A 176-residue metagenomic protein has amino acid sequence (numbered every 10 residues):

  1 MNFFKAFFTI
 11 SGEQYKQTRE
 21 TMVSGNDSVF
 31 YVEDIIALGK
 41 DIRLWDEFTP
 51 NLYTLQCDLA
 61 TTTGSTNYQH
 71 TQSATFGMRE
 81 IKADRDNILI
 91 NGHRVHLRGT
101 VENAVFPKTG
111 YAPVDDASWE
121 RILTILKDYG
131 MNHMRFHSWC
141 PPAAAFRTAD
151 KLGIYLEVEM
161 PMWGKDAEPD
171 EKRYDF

Functional and structural regions predicted by a protein language model:
M1-H137, F146-T148, L152-L156: Secreted/periplasmic carbohydrate-active enzymes, especially glycoside hydrolases
F106-T109, K165-P169: A short acidic, helix-capping loop that chelates divalent metal ions and anchors anionic groups
S138-P142, M160-G164: Active-site-proximal loop/turn and secondary-structure-junction residues that shape catalytic pockets, frequently
K151-G153, E168-F176: Active-site neighborhood of glycoside hydrolase catalytic domains
V158, G164, Y174-F176: Flexible glycine/proline-rich, aromatic-decorated loop/lid segments
